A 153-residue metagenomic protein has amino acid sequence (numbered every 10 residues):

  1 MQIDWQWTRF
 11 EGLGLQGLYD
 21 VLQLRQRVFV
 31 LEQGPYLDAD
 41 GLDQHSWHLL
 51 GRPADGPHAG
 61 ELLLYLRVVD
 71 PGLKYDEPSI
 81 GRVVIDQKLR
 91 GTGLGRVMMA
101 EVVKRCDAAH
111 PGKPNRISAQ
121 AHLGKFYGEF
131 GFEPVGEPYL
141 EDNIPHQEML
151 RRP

Functional and structural regions predicted by a protein language model:
M1-H48, R52-E61: Short amphipathic alpha-helix that is part of the acyltransferase structural core
L50, H58-P71, E77-V84: Conserved beta-strand in the GNAT
G60-L64, G95, G136: A structural microfeature
P71-I80, R90, A109-K113, N143-P145: A conserved beta-turn-beta hairpin within the catalytic core of GNAT-like acetyltransferases that forms part
I85, G91-K104: Conserved acetyl-CoA-binding loop-helix of GNAT-fold acetyltransferases
K88-R90, H122, F126-E129: Acidic/histidine-enriched, beta-strand-rich ligand/metal-binding domains
M99, C106-Q120: Conserved GNAT acetyl-CoA-binding A-motif
R116-S118, G128, E133-E148: Conserved catalytic-core motifs of GNAT/GCN5-like acyltransferases
